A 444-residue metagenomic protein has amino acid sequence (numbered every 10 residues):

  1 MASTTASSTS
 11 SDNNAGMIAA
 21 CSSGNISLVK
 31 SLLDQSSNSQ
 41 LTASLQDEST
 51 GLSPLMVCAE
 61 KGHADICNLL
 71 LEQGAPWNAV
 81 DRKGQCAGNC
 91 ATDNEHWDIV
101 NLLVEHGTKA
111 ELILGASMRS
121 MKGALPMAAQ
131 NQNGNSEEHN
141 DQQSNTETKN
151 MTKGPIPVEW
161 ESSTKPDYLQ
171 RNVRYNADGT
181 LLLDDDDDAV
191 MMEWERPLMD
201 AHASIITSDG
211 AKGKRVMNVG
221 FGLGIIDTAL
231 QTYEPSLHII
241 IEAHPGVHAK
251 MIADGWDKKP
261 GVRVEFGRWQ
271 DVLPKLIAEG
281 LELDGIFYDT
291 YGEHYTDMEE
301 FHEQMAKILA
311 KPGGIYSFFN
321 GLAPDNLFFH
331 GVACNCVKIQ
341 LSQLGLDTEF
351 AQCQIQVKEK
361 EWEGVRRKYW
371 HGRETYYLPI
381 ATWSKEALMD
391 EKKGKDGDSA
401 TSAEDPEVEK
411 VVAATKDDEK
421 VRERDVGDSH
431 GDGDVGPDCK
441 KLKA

Functional and structural regions predicted by a protein language model:
T9-A19, S44-P54, V80-C86, S117-S120: Ankyrin-repeat boundary/"N-cap" motif
L28, D65-I66, D98-I99: Conserved ankyrin/ankyrin-like repeat signature
S39-L45, W77, A110: Ankyrin-repeat inter-repeat connecting loop/turn
H244-G280: S-adenosyl-L-methionine
Y295-K385: C-terminal substrate-binding/active-site "lid" region of AdoMet-derived donor-dependent transferases
